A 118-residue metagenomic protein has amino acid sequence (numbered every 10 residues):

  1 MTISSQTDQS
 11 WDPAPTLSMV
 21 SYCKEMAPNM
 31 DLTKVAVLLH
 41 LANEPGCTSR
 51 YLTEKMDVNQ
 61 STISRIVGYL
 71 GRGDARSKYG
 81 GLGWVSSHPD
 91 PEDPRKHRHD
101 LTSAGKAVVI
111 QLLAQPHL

Functional and structural regions predicted by a protein language model:
W11-A27: Short, Lys/Arg-enriched N-terminal segment that forms or immediately precedes the first helix of a structured domain
A27-K34: Short helix-coil-helix linker/hinge
V35-L39: Pre-recognition alpha-helix immediately N-terminal to the DNA-recognition helix within helix-turn-helix or winged-helix
E44-T48: Short capping segments at the starts of secondary-structure elements
Y51-E54: A short acidic, leucine-rich amphipathic alpha-helix
G71-K78: C-terminal flanking helix
P91-V109: Basic, amphipathic "hinge/linker" alpha-helix immediately C-terminal to the N-terminal HTH DNA-binding motif
